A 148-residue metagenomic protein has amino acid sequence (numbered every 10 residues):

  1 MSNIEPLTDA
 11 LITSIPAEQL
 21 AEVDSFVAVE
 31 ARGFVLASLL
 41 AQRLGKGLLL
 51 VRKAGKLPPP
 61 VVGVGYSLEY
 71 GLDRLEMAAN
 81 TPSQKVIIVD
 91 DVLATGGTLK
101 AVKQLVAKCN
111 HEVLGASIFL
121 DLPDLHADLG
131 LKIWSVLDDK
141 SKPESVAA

Functional and structural regions predicted by a protein language model:
M1-V89, L93-A148: PRPP-associated nucleotide enzymes
